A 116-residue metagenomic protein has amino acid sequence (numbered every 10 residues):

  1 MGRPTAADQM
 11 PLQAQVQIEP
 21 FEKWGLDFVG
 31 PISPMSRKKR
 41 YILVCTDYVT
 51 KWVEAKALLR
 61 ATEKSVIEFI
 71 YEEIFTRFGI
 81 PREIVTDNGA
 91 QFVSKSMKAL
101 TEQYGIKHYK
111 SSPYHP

Functional and structural regions predicted by a protein language model:
M1-P116: Retroviral integrase
